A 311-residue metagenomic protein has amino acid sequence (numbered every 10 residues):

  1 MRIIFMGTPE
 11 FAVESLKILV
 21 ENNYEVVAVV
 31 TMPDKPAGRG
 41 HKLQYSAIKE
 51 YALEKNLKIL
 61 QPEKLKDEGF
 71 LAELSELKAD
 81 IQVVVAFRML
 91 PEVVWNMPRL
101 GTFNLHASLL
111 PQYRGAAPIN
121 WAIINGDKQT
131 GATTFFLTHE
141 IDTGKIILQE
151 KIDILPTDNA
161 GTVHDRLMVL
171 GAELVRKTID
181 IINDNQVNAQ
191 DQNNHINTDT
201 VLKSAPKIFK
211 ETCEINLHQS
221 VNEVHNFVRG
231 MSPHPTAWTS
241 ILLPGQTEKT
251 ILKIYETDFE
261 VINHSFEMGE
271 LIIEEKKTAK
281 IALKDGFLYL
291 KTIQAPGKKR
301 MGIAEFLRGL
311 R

Functional and structural regions predicted by a protein language model:
M1-R39: N-terminal Rossmann-like dinucleotide-binding module
R2-I4, V27-V29, K58-L77, Q82 (+1 more regions): Internal alpha/beta domain cores that form substrate/cofactor-binding pockets in large enzymes and binding proteins
G7, V29, A52, Q82 (+8 more regions): A residue-level signal for conserved active-site and pocket-lining positions in enzyme catalytic cores
V13, K17-E21, L71-S75, E92 (+1 more regions): Amphipathic, non-transmembrane alpha-helical secondary structure
V13, K42-Y45, D67-L71, R88 (+1 more regions): Structural motif corresponding to alpha-helix initiation and N-cap regions
N22, M32, I81-K207, E211: Donor/substrate-binding cores of folate-linked one-carbon enzymes
K35-L53: N-terminal beta-loop-helix "entrance" segment that forms/cooperates in small-molecule cofactor or anionic ligand
T198-R311: Internal anion-binding site segments
